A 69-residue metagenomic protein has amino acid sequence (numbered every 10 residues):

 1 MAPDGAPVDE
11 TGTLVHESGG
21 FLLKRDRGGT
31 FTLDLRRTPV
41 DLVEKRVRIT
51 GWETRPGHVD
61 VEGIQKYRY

Functional and structural regions predicted by a protein language model:
M1-Y69: OB-fold and OB-like single-stranded nucleic-acid-recognition modules and their adjacent interaction interfaces
